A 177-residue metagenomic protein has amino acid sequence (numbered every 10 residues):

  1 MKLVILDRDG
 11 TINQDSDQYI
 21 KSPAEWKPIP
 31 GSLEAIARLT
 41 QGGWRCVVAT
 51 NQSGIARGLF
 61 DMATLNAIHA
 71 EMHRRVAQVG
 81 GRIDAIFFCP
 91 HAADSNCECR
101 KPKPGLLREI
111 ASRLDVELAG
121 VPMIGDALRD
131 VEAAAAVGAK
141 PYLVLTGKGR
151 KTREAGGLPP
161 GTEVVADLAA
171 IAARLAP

Functional and structural regions predicted by a protein language model:
M1-V47: Active-site neighborhood of HAD-like aspartate-dependent phosphohydrolases
I12-P30, I55-T64, Q78-R82, H91-E98: Metal-dependent phosphoesterase signature
S32, I36-H69, A85-S95, A134: Substrate-recognition element of Asp-dependent hydrolases with the DxDx(T/V) motif
M72-A77, A111: Conserved hydrophobic residues forming the short capping helix/wall of the S-adenosyl-L-methionine
E98-V131: Conserved Lys-Pro-Asp/Glu-containing loop-to-beta segment of HAD-superfamily phosphomonoesterases, centered on
M123-E163: Acidic, Mg2+-coordinating phosphoryl-transfer loop and its flanking beta/alpha structural elements, shared across
E163-A170: Short acidic-hydrophobic, aromatic-tinged amphipathic segments that line or gate anion-handling sites
